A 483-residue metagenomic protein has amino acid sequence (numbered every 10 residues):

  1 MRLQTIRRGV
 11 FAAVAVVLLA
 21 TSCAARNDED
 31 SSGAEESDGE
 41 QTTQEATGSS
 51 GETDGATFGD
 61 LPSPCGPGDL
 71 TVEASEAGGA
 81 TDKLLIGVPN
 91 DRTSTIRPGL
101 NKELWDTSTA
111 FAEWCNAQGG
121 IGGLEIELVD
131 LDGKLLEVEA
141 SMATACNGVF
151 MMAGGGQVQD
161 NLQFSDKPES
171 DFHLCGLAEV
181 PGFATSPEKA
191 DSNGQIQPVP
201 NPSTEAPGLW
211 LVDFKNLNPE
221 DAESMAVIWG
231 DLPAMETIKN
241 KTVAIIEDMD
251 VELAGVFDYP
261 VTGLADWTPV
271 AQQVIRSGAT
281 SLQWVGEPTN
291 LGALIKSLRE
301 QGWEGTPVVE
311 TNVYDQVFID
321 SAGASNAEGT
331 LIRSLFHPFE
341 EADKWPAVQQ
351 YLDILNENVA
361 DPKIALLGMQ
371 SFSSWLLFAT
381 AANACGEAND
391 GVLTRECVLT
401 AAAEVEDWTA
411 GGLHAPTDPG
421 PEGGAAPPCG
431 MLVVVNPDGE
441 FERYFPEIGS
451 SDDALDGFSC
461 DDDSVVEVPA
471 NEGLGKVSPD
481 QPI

Functional and structural regions predicted by a protein language model:
C23-A34: Bacterial lipoprotein signal-peptidase II cleavage site
A46-A77, L84, E406-I483: Solvent-exposed, acidic/polar segments of extracytosolic/periplasmic ligand-binding ectodomains
G68-K83, G87-T109, L131-G133, I228-T237 (+2 more regions): Extracytoplasmic "Venus flytrap"
I86, W105-L128, L217, D248-D250: Signal peptide-proximal N-terminal region of secreted/periplasmic/extracellular or secretory-lumen proteins
V149-D258, T306-L331: Extracytoplasmic ligand/sensor domains, especially the bilobed periplasmic-binding protein
I196-S224, L264-W267, L291, F339-Q350 (+1 more regions): Hydrophobic alpha-helical segments within soluble ligand-binding/sensing domains
K239, P288-A293, F339-E404: Extracellular/periplasmic ligand-binding modules, especially the Venus flytrap/periplasmic-binding
L298-S373, E447-I448, D461, G473-D480: Extracellular/periplasmic periplasmic-binding protein-like sensory domains
